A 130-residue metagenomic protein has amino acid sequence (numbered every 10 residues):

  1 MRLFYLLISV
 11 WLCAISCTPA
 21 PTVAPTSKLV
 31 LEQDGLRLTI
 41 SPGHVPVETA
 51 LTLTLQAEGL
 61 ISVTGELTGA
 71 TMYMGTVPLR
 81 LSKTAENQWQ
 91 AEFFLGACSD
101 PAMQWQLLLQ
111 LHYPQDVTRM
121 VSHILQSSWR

Functional and structural regions predicted by a protein language model:
R2-I8: Sec-dependent signal peptide recognition, specifically the positively charged N-region followed immediately by
I8-V10, L111: A very general structural signal that marks isolated residues within well-ordered alpha-helical segments
C13-S16: C-terminal motif of bacterial Sec signal peptides marking the signal peptidase cleavage site
T18-D100, Q104, S122-H123, W129: Contiguous segments within soluble domain cores/interaction surfaces
Q106-Q110: Extracellular recognition modules
L111-V121: Short acidic/polar inter-strand loop motif in beta-rich domains
